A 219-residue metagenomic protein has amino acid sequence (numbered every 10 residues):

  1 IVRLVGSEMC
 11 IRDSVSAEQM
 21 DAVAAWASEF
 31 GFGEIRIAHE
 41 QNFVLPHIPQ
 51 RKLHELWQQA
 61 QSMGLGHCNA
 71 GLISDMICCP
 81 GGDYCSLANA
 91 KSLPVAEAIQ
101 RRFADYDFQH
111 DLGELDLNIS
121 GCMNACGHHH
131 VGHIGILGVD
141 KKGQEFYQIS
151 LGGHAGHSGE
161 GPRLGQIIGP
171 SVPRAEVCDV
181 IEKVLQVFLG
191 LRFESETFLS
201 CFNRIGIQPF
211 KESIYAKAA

Functional and structural regions predicted by a protein language model:
I1-I11: Single conserved hydrophobic/aromatic residue that forms the stacking wall/gate of nucleotide- or nucleobase-binding
S7, I37-F43, H47-G66, K211-E212: Terminal amphipathic helices with adjacent charged low-complexity linkers/tails
E8, H130-G190: Mobile "lid/hinge" segments at catalytic clefts and subdomain interfaces of large enzymes
D13-F30, E55-A60: Short amphipathic alpha-helix segments
G33-I35, G66-I77, D105-S120: Immediate flanking context of iron-sulfur cluster ligation sites
L72-A88, D116-H133: Local cysteine-cluster metal-coordination motifs and their immediate loop/turn environment, predominantly Fe-S cluster
C78, G82-D107, D111: Extended C-terminal subregions enriched in glycine
P170-A219: Extended hydrophobic packing segments that form well-structured cores
